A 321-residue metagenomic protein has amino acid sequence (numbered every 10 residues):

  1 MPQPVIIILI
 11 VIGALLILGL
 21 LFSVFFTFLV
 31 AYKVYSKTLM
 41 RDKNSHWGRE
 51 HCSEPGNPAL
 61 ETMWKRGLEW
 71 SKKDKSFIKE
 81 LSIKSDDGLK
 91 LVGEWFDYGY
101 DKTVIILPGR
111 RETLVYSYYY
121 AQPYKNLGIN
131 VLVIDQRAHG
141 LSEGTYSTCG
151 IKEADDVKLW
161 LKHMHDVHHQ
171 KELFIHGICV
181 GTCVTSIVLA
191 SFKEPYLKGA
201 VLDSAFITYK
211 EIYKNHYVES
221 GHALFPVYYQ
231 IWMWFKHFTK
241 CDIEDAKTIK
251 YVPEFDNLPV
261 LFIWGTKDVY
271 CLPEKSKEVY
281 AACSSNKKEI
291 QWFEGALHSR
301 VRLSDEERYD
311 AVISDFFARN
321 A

Functional and structural regions predicted by a protein language model:
A14-I83: An N-terminal hydrophobic leader/cap segment in hydrolases
A121-E143: Conserved alpha/beta-hydrolase
S147-H168: Alpha/beta-hydrolase active-site loop
I187-D242, P253: Hydrolase active-site cap/lid region
F255-D256, F262-W264, D268: Short beta-strand/loop motif that positions the catalytic acidic residue of the alpha/beta-hydrolase fold
V269-K275: Conserved alpha/beta-hydrolase "acid-adjacent" motif
A296-E306: Catalytic histidine-centered segment of alpha/beta-hydrolase-like enzymes
S304-A321: Catalytic active-site module of serine/aspartate enzymes centered on a nucleophile-bearing elbow/loop
